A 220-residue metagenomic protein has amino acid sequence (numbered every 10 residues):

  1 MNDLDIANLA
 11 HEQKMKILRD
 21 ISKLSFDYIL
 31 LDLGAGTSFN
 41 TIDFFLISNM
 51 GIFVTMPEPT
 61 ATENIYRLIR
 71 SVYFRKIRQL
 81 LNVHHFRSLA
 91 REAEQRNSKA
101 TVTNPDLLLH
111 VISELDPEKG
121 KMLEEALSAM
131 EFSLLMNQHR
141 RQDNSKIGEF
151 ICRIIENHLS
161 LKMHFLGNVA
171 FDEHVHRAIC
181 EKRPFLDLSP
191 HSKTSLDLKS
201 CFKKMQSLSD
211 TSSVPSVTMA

Functional and structural regions predicted by a protein language model:
M1-D27, S113-D116, E125-A129, H176-E181: P-loop/Walker-type NTP enzyme "switch/lid" segment
M15-F26, F39-T60: Inter-motif core of Ras-like GTPase G domains
D20-I21, S38-F45, T62-R78, K121-L123: Conserved C-terminal guanine-recognition region of P-loop GTPase G domains, centered on the G4
F44-F45, I52-I69, L80-R91, P105-V111: A short alpha/beta connector and helix-capping loop motif
V54-P57, Q79-A100, M122, E131-K146 (+1 more regions): G-domain G4 guanine-recognition motif of GTPases
A126-A129, M136-Q138, E156-F185: Beta-strand-loop-alpha "switch" segments that mediate conformational coupling across diverse proteins
K162, H176, C180-A220: NTP-binding/hydrolysis catalytic cores, primarily Walker-type P-loop NTPases
